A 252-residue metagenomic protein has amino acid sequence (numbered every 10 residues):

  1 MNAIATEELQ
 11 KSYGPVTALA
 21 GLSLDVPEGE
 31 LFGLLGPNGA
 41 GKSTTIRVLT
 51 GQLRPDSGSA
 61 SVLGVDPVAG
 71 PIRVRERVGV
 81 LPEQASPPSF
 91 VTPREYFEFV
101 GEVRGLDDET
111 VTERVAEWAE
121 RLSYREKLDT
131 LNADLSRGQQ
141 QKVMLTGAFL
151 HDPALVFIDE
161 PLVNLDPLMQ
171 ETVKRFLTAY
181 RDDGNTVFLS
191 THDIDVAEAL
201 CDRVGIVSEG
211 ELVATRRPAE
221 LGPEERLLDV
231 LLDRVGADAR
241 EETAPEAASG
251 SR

Functional and structural regions predicted by a protein language model:
E98, E102, E109-K127: Conserved ABC ATPase "signature" region
D152: Conserved catalytic motifs of ABC-family nucleotide-binding domains
V156-E160: Catalytic Walker B motif of ABC-type/P-loop ATPase nucleotide-binding domains
Q170-D183: Helical segment within the ABC ATPase nucleotide-binding domain
A197-A199: A short, surface-exposed alpha-helical micro-motif characterized by mixed small hydrophobic and charged/polar residues
